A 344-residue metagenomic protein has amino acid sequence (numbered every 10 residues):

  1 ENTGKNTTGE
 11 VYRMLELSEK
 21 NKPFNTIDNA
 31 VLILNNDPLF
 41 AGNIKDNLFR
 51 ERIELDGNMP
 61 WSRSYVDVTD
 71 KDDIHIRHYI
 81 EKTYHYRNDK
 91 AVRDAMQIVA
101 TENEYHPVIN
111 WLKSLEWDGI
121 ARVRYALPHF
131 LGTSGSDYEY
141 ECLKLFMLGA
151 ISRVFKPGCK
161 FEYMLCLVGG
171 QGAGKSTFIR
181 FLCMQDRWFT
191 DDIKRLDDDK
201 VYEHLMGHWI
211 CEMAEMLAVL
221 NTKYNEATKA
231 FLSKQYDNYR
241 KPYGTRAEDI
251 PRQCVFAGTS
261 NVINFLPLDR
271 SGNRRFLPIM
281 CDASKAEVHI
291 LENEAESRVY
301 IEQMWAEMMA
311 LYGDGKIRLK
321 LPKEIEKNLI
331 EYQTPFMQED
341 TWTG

Functional and structural regions predicted by a protein language model:
E1-R122, D137, E141: N-terminal nucleic-acid engagement/recognition segments and initiation subdomains in replication, restriction
E19, N35-P38, I80, Y84 (+13 more regions): Generic secondary-structure transition motif, activating predominantly at the C-termini of alpha-helices
I74, T83-H106, K160, R187-L232 (+1 more regions): Feature primarily recognizes SF3-like P-loop helicase cores of small DNA viruses
M96-I210: P-loop NTPase catalytic core of nucleic-acid-dependent motor ATPases
